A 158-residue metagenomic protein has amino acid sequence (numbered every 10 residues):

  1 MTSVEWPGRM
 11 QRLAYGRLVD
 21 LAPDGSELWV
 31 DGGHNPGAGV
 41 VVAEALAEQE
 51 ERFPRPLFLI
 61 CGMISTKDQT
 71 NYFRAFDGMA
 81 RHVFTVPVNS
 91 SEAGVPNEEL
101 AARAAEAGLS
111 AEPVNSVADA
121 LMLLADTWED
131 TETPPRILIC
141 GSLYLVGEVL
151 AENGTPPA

Functional and structural regions predicted by a protein language model:
M1-H82: Nucleotide phosphate-binding/pyrophosphate-handling subdomain across enzymes that bind or process nucleotide phosphates
G8, V88-S91, A158: Short, flexible loop segments at boundaries between secondary-structure elements
L18, S65-K67, S91, D119 (+1 more regions): Surface-exposed, flexible loop/turn segments at secondary-structure boundaries
G25-V30, P36, F73-P135: C-terminal helical cap/extension that packs against the catalytic core of soluble nucleotide-cofactor enzymes
L46, E50, A104, W128 (+1 more regions): Active-site catalytic pocket residues across diverse enzymes, especially alpha/beta-hydrolases
C61-S65, V88, G141: Cofactor-binding loop segments of dinucleotide-utilizing enzymes, especially the Rossmann-like FAD- and NAD(P)+-binding
R136-C140: Canonical bilayer-spanning transmembrane alpha-helix
S142-A158: Glycine/aspartate-rich loop-and-adjacent alpha/beta segment that forms the canonical ThDP
